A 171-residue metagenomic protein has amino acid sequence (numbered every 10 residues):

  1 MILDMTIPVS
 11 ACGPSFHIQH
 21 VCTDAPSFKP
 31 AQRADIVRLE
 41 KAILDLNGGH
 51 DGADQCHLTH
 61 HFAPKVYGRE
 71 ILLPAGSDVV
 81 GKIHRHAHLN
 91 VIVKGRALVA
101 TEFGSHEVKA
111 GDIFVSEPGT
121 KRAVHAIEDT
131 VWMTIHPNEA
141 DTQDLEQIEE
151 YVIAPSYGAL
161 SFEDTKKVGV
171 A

Functional and structural regions predicted by a protein language model:
M1-E70, E150, A159-A171: A short, N-terminal "cap"/entry segment at the start of jelly-roll beta-barrel domains of the cupin/DSBH fold
P64-H84: Conserved short histidine dyad/triad with adjacent acidic residue
S77, R85-H86, G104, T120 (+1 more regions): A generic "binding-loop/recognition-motif" signal
R85-F103: Glycine- and acidic-residue-biased ligand/ion/polar-headgroup-sensing regions
T101-K121: Short acidic-glycine-tyrosine-enriched beta hairpin
I127-A171: Double-stranded beta-helix
